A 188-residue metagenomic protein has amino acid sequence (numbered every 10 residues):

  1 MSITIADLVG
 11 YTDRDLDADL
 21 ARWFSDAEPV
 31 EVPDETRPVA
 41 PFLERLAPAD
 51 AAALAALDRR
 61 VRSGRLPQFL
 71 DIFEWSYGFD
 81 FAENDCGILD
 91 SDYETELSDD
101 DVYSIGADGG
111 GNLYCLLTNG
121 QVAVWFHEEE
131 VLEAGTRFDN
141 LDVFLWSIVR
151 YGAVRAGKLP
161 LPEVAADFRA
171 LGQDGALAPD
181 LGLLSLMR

Functional and structural regions predicted by a protein language model:
M1-L113, A176-R188: A surface-exposed partner-binding patch
A47-P48, S98, F126-H127, P160 (+1 more regions): Alpha-helix initiation/capping motif
N112, V122-A123: Charged interaction segments
N112-C115, E133-A134: Short catalytic/ligand-binding loop motif for oxyanion handling, primarily in non-cytosolic enzymes, centered on
L117-G120: Short acidic-glycine loop/turn motifs at beta-strand connectors
A123-L159: Compact, glycine/acidic-enriched structural inserts
V149-R188: Acidic, proline/glycine-rich low-complexity IDRs
